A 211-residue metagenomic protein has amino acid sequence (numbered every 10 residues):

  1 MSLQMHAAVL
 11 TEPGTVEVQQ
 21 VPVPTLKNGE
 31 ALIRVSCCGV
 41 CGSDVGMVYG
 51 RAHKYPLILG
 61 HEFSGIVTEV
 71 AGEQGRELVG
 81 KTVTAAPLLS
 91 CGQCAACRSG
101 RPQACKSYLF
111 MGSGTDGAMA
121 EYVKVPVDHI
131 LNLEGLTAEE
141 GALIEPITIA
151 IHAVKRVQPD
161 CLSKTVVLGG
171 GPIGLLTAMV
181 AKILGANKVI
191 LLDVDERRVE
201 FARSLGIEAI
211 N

Functional and structural regions predicted by a protein language model:
S2-A8: Short structural boundary motif marking the start of a folded domain
H6, E30-L32, S163-K164: Residues that mark the start of a beta-strand
T11, P22-V23, Y55-H61, M111-T115: Short Gly/Pro-enriched turn/cap motifs at secondary-structure boundaries
E12-G14, K27: Residue-level recognition of beta-strand termini and adjacent short loop/turns
P24-C38, V48-A95, E134-L136: Glycine-rich beta-strand-centered segment in the early N-terminal region that forms part of a ligand/cofactor-binding
C91-L168: NAD(P)H dinucleotide-binding glycine-rich loop of Rossmann-like/cofactor-binding domains, especially the beta1-alpha1
T137-N211: Mid-domain Rossmann-like dinucleotide-binding core that forms the NAD(H)/NADP(H) cofactor-binding site
